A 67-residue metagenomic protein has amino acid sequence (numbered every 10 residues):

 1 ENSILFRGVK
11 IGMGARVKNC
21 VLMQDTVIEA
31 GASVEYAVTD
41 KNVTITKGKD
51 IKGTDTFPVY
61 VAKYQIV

Functional and structural regions predicted by a protein language model:
E1-V67: Structural signal for interior beta-strand "rungs" in well-ordered beta-sheet cores of soluble enzyme domains
